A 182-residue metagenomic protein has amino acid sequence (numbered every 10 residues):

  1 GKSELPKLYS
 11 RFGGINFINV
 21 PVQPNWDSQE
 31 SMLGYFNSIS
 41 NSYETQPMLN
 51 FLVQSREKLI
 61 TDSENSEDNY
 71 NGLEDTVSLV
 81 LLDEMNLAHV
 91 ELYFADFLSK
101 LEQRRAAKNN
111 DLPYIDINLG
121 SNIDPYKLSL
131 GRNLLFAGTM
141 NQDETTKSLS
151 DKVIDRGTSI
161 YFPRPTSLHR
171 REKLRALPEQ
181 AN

Functional and structural regions predicted by a protein language model:
G1-A181: AAA+ P-loop NTPase catalytic core and its hallmark functional loops
